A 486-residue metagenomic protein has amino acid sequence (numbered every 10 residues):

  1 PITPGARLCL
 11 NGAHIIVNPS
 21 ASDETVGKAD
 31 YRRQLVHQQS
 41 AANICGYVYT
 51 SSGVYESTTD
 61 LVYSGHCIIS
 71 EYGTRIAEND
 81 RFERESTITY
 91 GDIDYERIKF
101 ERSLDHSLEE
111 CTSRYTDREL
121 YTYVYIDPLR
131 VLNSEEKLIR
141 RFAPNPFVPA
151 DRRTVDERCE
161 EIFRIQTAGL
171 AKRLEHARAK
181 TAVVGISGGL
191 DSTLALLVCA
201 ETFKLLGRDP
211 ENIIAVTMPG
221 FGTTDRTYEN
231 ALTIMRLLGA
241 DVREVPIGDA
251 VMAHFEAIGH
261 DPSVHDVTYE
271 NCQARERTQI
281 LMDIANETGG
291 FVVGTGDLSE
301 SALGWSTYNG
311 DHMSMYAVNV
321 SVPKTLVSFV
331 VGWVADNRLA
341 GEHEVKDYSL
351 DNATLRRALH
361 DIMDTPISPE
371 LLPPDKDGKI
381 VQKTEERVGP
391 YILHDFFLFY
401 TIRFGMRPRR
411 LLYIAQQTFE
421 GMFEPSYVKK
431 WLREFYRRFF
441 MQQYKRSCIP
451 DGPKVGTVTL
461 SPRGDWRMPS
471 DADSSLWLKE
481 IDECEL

Functional and structural regions predicted by a protein language model:
I2-T89: CN hydrolase (nitrilase-like) catalytic-core segments centered on the catalytic cysteine and neighboring Lys/Glu
N43-C45, V54-S57, E71, E78-N79 (+2 more regions): ATP/NTP-dependent adenylation/nucleotidyl-transfer catalytic domains that generate, transfer, or process NMP-activated
